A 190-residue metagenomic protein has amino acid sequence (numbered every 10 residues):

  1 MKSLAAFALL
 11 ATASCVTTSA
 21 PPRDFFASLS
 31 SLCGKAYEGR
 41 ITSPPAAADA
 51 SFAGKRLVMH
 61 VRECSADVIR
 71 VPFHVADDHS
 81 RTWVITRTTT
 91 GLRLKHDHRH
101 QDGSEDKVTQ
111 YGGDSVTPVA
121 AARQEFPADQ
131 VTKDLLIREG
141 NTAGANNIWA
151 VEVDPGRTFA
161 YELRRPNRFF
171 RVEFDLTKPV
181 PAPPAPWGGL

Functional and structural regions predicted by a protein language model:
P21-A48: Tryptophan-anchored aromatic micro-motifs
E38-A66: Short, solvent-exposed loop/hinge segments that bridge or flank secondary-structure elements
G54-R56, D78-T82, A145-N146, R171: Short, surface-exposed coil-to-beta transition loops
I69-A76, K95-D97, G140, Y161-R164: Short beta-strand segments that buttress and anchor functional surface loops
W83-L135: An exposed acidic His-Trp-rich patch
T109-D114, G156-L190: Edge beta-strand at a domain terminus
R123-P166: Helix-rich interaction surfaces within compact, conserved domain-sized segments that mediate assembly or partner
